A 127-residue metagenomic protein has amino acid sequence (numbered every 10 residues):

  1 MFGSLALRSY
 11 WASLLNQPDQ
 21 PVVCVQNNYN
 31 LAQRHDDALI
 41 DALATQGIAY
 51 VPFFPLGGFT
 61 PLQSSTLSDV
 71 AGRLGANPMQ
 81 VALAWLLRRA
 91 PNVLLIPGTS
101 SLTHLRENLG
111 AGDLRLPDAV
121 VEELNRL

Functional and structural regions predicted by a protein language model:
M1-L127: Beta/alpha (TIM)-barrel catalytic core signal, keyed to glycine-rich beta->alpha loops juxtaposed to Asp/Glu that bind
